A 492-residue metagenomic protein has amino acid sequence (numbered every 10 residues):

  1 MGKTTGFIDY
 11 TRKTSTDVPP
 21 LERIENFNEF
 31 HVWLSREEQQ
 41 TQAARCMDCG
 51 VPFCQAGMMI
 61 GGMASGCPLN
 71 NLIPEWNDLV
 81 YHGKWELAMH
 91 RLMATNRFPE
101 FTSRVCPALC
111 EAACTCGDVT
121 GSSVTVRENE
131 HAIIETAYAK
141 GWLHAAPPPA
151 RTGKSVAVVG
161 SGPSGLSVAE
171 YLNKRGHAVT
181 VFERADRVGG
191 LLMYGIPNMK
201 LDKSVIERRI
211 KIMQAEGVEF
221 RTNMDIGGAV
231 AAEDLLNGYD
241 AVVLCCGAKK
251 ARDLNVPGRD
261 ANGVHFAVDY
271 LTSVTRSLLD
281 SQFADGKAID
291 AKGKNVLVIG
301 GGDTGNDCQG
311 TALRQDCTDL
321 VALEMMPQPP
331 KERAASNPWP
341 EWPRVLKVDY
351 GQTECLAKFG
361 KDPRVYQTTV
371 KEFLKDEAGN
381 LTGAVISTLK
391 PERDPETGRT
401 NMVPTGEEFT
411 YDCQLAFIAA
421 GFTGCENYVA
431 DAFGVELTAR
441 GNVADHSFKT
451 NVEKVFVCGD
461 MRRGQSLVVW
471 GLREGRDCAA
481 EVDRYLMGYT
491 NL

Functional and structural regions predicted by a protein language model:
T5-V32, T41-A44, N70-V80, R91-L92 (+10 more regions): Beta1-alpha1 glycine-rich phosphate/pyrophosphate-binding loop at the start of Rossmann-like nucleotide-binding domains
K13, V18-E37, Q42-R45, Y366 (+3 more regions): C-terminal catalytic lobe of FAD-dependent flavoproteins
E25-Q40, A64-S65, L69-R104, A108 (+2 more regions): Ferredoxin-type iron-sulfur electron-transfer modules in oxidoreductases and energy-metabolism complexes
A132-A150, R208-G228, A251-Q315, L437-N451: Glycine-rich dinucleotide-binding loop and its adjacent helix/turn
A150, S155-V159, E207-V256, K371-V385 (+3 more regions): Feature captures the FAD/FMN-dependent oxidoreductase FAD-binding
V156-V158, V179, V296, V455: Conserved hydrophobic helix-helix packing surfaces used for dimerization/oligomerization
D260-G293, E392-Q465: FAD-site-proximal beta/loop scaffold in flavoenzymes
G305-C308, M461-Y489: A conserved FAD-binding loop/helix module that cradles the flavin
